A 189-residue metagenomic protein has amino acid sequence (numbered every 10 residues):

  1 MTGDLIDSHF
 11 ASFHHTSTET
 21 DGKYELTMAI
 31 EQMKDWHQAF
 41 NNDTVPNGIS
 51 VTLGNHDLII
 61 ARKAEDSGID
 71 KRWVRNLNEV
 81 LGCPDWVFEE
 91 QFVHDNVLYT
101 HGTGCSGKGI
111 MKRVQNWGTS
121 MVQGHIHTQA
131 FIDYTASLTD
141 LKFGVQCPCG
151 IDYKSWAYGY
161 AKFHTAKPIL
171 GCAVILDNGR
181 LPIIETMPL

Functional and structural regions predicted by a protein language model:
M1-V80: Core catalytic region of metal-dependent phosphoesterases/phosphodiesterases, especially metallo-beta-lactamase-like
D43-V45, V93, L138: Short, structurally constrained coil/turn elements that cap an alpha-helix or connect an alpha-helix to the following
G48-N55, F88, E185-P188: Acidic carboxylate-rich catalytic motifs and surrounding loops in phosphoryl-/glycosyl-chemistry enzymes
I49, P84-W86, V97, K142: Short, conserved active-site loop motifs that form the nucleotide-linked donor/cofactor pocket
L77-L81, T135-L138: Short, conserved catalytic or adaptor-binding loops enriched in Gly and charged residues
N78-H94: Short acidic low-complexity segments
N96-M187: Conserved beta-sheet core of the metallophosphoesterase superfamily
